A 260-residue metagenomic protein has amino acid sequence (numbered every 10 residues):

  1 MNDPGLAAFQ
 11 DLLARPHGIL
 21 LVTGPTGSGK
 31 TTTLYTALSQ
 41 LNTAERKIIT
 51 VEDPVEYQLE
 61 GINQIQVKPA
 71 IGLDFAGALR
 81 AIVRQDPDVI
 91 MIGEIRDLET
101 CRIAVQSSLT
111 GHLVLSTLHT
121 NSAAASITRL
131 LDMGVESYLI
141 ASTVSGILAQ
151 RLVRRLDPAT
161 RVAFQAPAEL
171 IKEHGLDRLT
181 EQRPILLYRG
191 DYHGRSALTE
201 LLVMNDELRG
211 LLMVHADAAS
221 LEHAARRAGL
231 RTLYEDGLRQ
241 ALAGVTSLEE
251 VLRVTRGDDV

Functional and structural regions predicted by a protein language model:
M1-V260: Short, flexible helix-loop junctions that flank or precede catalytic/ligand sites
